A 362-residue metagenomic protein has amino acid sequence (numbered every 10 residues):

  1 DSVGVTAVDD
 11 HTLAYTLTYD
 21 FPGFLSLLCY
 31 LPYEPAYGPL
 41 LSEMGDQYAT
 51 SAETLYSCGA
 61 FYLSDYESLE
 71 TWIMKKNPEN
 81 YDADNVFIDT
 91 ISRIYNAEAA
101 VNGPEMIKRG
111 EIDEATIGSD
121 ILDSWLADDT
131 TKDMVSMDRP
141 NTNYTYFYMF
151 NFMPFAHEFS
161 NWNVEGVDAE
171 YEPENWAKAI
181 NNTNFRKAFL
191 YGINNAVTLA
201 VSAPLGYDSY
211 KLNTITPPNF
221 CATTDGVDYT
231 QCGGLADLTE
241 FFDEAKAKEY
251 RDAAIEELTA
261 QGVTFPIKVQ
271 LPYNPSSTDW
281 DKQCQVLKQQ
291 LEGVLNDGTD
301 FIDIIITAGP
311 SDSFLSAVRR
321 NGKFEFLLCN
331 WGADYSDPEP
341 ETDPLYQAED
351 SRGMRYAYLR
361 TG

Functional and structural regions predicted by a protein language model:
D1, V5, K178-K187, Y191 (+5 more regions): Extracytoplasmic/peripheral linker and loop segments enriched in polar/acidic and small residues with frequent Thr/Pro
H11, L17-S92: Gly/Pro-rich hinge or "lid" segments in bacterial periplasmic/extracellular proteins
H11-L13, G103, K108-G118, T131-K132 (+2 more regions): Alpha-to-beta junction loops
L13, G59-Y62, W72-I73, D89-Y95 (+3 more regions): Short, well-ordered beta-strand elements
K75, W176-L295: Append "and occasionally in soluble cytosolic enzymes with long acidic Gly/Pro-rich linkers
K75-N80, A97, Y144-T183, V201: A bilobed periplasmic-binding-protein/Venus flytrap-type ligand-binding module shared by bacterial periplasmic
E79-L126: Ligand-site clamp/hinge motif
P140-Y144, M149-G166, A308, D312-G362: Acidic-aromatic pocket-rim loops
